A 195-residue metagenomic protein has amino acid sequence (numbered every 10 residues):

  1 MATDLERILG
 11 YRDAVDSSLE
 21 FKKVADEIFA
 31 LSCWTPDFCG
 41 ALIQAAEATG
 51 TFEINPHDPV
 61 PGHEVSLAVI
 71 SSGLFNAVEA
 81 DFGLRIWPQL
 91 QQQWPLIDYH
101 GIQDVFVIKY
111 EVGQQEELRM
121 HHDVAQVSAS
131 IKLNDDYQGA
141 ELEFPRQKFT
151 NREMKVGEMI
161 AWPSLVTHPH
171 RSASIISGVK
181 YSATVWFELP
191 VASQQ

Functional and structural regions predicted by a protein language model:
M1-A2: Eukaryotic intrinsically disordered, low-complexity, charge-rich
L5-Y99: Non-heme Fe(II)/2-oxoglutarate
L84-Q195: Catalytic core of non-heme Fe(II) oxygenases with the double-stranded beta-helix
